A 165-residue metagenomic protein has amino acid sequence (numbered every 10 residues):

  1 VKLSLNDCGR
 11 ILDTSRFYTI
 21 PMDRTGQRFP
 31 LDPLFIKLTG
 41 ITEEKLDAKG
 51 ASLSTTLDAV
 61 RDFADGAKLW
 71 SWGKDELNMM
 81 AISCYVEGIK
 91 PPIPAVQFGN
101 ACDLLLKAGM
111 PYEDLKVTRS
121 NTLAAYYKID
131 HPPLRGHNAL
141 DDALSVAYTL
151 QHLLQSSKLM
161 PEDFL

Functional and structural regions predicted by a protein language model:
V1-A81, Y85, A125: Conserved non-catalytic scaffold segment of RNase H-like nuclease domains
P21-D23, P30-T39, E43-L46, C102-A143: Active-site-proximal helix-loop-helix substrate-binding element of RNase H-like nuclease domains
P33, K90, K107, E162-D163: Polar/charged alpha-helical tracts
K49, Q97, H137: Residue-level "edge-of-site" marker
A64-K74, M79-C84, E113-D114, T118-L165: Acidic, Mg2+-coordinating catalytic module of metal-dependent nucleases/exonucleases that use a two-metal-ion mechanism
E87-A108: Histidine/lysine/aspartate-rich catalytic loop segments that bind and position anionic ligands
